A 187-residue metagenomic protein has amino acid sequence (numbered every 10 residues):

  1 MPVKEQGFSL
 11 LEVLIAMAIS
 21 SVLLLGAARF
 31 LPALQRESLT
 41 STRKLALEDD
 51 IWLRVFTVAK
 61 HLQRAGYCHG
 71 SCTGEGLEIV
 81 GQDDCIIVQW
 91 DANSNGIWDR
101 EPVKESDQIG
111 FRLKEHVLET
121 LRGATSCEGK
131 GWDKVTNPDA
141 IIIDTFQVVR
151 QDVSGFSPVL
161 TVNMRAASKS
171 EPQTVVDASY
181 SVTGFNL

Functional and structural regions predicted by a protein language model:
P2-Q63: Aliphatic-rich helix starts adjacent to a transmembrane/signal segment
E5, V80-G81, S157: A generic fold-level signal
D49-D50, V103, T174: Generic detector of ordered secondary-structure context
Q63, N93, H116, A167 (+1 more regions): Residue-level marker of positions within ordered structural domains that often coincide with functionally constrained
H69-G74: A short, aromatic/hydrophobic, helix- or strand-capping loop or linear motif that either lines the entrance/gate
G76-V153: Type IV pilin-like appendage domain
W132-L187: Short linear sequence signals and composition-biased patches located at protein termini or domain-edge surfaces
